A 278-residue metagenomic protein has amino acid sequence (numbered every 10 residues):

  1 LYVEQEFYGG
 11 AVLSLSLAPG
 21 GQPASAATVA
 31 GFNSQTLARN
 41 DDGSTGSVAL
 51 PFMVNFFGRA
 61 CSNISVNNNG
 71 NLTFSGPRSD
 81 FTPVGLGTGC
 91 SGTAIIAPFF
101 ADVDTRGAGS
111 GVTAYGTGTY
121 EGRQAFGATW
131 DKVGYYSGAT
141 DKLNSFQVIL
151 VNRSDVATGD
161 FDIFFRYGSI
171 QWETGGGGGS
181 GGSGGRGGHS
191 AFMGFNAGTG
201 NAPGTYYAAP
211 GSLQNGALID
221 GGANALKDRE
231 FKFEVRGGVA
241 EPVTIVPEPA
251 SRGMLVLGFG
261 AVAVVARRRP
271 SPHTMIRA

Functional and structural regions predicted by a protein language model:
L1-T244: Extracytoplasmic Ser/Thr/Pro-rich, glycosylation-prone low-complexity segments
F146, G258, H273-M275: A periodicity- and composition-biased signal for non-globular, repetitive helical segments
S169, V239, L255, P270-P272: Sequence-pattern detector for short linear motifs and compositional/periodic biases rather than a specific fold
E248-R267: A short, hydrophobic C-terminal helix/tail in secreted or cell-surface proteins
A263-A278: C-terminal membrane-anchoring or membrane-association module
